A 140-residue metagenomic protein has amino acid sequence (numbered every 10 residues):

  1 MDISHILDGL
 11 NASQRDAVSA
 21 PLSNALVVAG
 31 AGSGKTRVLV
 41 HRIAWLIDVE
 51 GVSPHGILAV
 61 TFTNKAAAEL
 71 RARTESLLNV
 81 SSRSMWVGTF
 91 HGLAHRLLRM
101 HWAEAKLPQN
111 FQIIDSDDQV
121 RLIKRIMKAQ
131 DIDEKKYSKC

Functional and structural regions predicted by a protein language model:
M1-Q109, I113-I114: P-loop NTPase Walker
G30, M100-C140: DNA-processing P-loop NTPase/helicase core
